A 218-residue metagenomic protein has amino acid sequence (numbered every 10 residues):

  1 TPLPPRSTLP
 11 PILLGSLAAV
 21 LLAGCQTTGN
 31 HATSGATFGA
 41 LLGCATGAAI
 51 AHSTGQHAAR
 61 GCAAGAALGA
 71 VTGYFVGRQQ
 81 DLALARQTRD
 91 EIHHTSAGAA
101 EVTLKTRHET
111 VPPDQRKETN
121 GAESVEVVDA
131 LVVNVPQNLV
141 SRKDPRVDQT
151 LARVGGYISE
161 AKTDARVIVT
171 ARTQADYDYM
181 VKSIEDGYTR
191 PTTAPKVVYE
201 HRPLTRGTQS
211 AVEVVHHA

Functional and structural regions predicted by a protein language model:
T1-C25: Sec-dependent bacterial lipoprotein signal peptides
V20-S34, Y74-A218: Helix-termini ("caps") and immediately adjacent flexible loops/tails, especially at membrane-solvent interfaces
Q26-R89: Short, low-complexity, glycine-enriched hydrophobic/amphipathic alpha-helices that associate with lipid bilayers
